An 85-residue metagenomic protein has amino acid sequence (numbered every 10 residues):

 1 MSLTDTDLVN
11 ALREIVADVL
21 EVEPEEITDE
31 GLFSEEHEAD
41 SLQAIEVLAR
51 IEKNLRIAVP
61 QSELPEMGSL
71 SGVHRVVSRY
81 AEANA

Functional and structural regions predicted by a protein language model:
S2-A49, K53-A85: Phosphopantetheine-dependent thiolation modules in NRPS/PKS and related acyl-activating systems
